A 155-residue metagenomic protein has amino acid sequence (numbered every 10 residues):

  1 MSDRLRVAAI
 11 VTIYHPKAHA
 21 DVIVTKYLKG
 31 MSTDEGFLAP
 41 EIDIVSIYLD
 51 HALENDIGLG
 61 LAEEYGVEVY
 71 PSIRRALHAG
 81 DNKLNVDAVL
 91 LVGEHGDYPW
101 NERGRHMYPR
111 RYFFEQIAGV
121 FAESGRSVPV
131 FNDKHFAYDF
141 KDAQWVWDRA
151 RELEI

Functional and structural regions predicted by a protein language model:
M1-E64: N-terminal Rossmann-like dinucleotide-binding module
A39-E41, K83, S124: Alpha-helix termination/capping residues and helix-transition junctions
V45, K83-D87: Conserved acidic residues
G66-L77: Short acidic-hydrophobic, aromatic-tinged amphipathic segments that line or gate anion-handling sites
A76-L84: Short amphipathic alpha-helix with an adjacent loop that forms part of the alpha/beta core around
V89, E94-I155: Beta-strand-loop-alpha-helix segment that lines the small-molecule cofactor/substrate pocket of alpha/beta enzymes
